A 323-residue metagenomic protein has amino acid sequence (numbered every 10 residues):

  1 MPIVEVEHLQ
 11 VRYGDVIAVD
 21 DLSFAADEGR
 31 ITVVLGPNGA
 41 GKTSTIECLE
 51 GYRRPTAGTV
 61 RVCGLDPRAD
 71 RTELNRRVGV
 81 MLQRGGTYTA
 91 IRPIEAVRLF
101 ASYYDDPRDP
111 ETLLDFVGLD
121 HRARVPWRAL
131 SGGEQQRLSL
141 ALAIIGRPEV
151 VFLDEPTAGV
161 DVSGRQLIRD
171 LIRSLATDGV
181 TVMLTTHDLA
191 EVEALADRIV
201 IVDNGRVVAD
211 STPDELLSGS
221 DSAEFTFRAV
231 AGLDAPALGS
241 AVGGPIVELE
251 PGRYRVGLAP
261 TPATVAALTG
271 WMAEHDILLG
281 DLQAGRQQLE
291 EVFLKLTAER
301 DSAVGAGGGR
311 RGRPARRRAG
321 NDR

Functional and structural regions predicted by a protein language model:
P2-V4, V11-D203, A209: ABC transporter nucleotide-binding domains
P67, Y103, V230-A231, T261 (+1 more regions): Short beta->alpha junction loops/turns
Y104, S220, V242, R286 (+1 more regions): Conserved NTP-handling cores and scaffolds of large molecular machines
F116, T177, S240-A241, E274 (+1 more regions): Residues at alpha-helix termini
W127, G252, G285: Residue-level "edge-of-site" marker
I168-A259: ABC transporter nucleotide-binding domain
T261-R323: C-terminal coupling/interaction segments
